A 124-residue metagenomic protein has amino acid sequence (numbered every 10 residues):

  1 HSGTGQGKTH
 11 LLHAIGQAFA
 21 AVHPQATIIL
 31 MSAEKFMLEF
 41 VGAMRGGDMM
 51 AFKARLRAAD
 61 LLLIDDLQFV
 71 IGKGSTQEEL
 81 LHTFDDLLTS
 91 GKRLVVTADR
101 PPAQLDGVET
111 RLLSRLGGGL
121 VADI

Functional and structural regions predicted by a protein language model:
H1-L12: Walker A/P-loop nucleotide-binding motif
G3, A33-E34, D66-K73, P101: Conserved Walker B
H10-H23: P-loop NTPase Walker A phosphate-binding motif
A20-L61, I71-G74: Short glycine-rich substrate-engagement loop in P-loop NTPases that contacts/grips substrate
L30-M31, L63-D65, R93-D99, S114: Structural recognition of the conserved hydrophobic beta-strand(s) that form the central parallel beta-sheet of P-loop
V41-R45, P102-G118: Short regulatory helix/loop adjacent to the ATP-binding pocket of P-loop NTPases
Q68-L81, L105-V108: Conserved ATPase-coupling elements of RecA-like P-loop NTPase cores
H82-T83, L87-E109: Sensor-1/coupling segment of RecA-like P-loop NTPase cores
